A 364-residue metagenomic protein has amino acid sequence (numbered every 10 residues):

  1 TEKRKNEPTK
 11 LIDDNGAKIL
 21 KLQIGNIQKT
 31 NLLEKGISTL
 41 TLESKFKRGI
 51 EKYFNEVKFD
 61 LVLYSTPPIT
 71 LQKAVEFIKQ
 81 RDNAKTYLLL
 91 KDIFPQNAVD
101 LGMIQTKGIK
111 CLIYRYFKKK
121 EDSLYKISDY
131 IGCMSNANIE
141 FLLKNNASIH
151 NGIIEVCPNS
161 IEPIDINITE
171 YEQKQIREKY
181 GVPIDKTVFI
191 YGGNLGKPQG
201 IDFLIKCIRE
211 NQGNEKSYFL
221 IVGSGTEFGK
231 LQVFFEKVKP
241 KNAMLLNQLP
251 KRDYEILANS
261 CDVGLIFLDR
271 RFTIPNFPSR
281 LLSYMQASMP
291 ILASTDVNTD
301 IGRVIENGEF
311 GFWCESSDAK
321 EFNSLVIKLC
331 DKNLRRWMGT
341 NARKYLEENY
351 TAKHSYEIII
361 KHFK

Functional and structural regions predicted by a protein language model:
N6-K10, N167-V182: A short helix/loop element that forms part of the nucleotide-sugar donor recognition site in Leloir-type
I27-E34, V57, D82-K119, I164: Acceptor-binding helix/loop patch of EC 2.4 sugar-transfer enzymes, predominantly nucleotide-sugar-dependent
K73, F77-R81, C111-C133: Membrane-proximal helix-turn-helix segments that form the acceptor-binding/catalytic region of lipid-linked
A137, C157-S160: Carbohydrate-associated surface elements
E178, E321, L334-N349: A short, well-ordered alpha-helix in the C-terminal region of glycosyltransferases
P183-Q199, I205-I208: Conserved donor-binding/catalytic core segment of Leloir-type glycosyltransferases
Q199, P250-L257, G264-M285, P290-R303: Nucleotide-sugar-dependent
K216, L220-G223, F228-E255: Nucleotide-activated donor-binding/catalytic signature segment of Leloir-type glycosyltransferases, i.e., the conserved
